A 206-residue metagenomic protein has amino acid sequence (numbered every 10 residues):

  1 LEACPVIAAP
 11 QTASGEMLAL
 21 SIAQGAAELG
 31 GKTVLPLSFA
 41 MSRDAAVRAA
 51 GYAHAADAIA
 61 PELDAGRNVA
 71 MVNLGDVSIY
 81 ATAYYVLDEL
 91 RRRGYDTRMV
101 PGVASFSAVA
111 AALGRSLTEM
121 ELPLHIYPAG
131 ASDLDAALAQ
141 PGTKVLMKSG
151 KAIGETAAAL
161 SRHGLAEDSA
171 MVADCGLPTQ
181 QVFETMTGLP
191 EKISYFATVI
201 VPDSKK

Functional and structural regions predicted by a protein language model:
E2-D96, F183-E184, G188-L189, A197-T198 (+1 more regions): Class I S-adenosyl-L-methionine
A9-P10, L37, V100, M120 (+1 more regions): Generic beta-sheet signal
A13-S14, G130-S132, G150-A152: Short beta->alpha connector loops
S14-E16, S42, A104-S107, I153 (+1 more regions): Short gly/pro/ser/thr-enriched loop/turn and capping motifs at secondary-structure boundaries
V34-P36, T97, I126, S169-M171: Conserved beta-strand scaffold positions in the cores of enzyme catalytic domains, especially in NTP/NDP-utilizing
S38, N73, P128-G130, K148-S149 (+2 more regions): Short, structured patches in soluble enzyme cores that scaffold and shape functional sites
D64, L138-K206: A contiguous loop/helix-start segment that scaffolds small-molecule binding in enzyme catalytic cores
G75-Q140, P190, S204-K206: Class I SAM-dependent methyltransferase SAM-binding "motif I" and its flanking Rossmann-like core
